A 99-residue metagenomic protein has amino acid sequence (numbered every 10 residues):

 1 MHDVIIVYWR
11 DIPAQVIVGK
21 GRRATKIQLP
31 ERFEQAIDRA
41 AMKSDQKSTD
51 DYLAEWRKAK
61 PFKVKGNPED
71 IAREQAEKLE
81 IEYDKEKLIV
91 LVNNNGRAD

Functional and structural regions predicted by a protein language model:
M1-I27: Short, charged/polar N-terminal "headpieces" of proteins
D3, V7, Q35-K43, A72: Charged, low-complexity, helix-prone segments enriched in Lys/Glu/Asp/Gln
V4-I5, L29, S48, L79: A general marker of short, structured functional hotspots
V16, D38, D84: Residue-level marker of positions within ordered structural domains that often coincide with functionally constrained
G21-K58: Acidic, aromatic-enriched beta-alpha/helix-loop junctions
S48-D99: Acidic, low-complexity intrinsically disordered segments
